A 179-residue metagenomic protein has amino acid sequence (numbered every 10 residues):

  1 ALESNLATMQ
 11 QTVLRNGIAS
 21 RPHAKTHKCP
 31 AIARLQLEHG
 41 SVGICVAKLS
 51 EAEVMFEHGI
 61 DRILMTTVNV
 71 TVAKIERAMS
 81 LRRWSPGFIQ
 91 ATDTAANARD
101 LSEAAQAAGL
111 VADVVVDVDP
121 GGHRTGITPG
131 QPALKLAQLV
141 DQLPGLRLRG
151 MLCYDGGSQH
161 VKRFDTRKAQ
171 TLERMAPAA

Functional and structural regions predicted by a protein language model:
N5, P132, R174-A178: Hydrophobic alpha-helical membrane-association signature
A7, R83, L172-R174: Acidic, metal/ion-coordinating pockets
A19: Basic, often amphipathic N-terminal segments
H23-V161: Active-site-proximal beta-alpha core segment in soluble small-molecule metabolic enzymes
K162-A179: C-terminal active-site-proximal or functional interface alpha/beta core segments in diverse enzymes
